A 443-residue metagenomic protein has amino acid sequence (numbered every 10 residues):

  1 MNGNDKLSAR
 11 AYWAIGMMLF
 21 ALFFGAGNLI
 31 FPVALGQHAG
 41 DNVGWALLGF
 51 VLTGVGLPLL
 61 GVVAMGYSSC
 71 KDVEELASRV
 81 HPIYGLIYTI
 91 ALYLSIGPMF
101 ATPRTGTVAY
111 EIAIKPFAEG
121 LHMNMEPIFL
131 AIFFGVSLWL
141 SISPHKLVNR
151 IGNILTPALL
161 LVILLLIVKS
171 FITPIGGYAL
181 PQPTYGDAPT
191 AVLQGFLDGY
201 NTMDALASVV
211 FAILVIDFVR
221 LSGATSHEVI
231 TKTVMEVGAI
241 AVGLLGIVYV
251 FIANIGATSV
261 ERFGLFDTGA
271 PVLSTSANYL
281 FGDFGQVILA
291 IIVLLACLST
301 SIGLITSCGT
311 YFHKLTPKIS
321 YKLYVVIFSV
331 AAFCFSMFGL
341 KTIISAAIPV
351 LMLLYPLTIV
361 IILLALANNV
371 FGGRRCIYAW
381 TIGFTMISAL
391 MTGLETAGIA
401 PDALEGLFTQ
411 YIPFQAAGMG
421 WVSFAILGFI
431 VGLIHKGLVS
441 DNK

Functional and structural regions predicted by a protein language model:
W13-F24, V168-G176, Y185-I252, I288-C297 (+2 more regions): Hydrophobic, membrane-embedded alpha-helices of multi-pass small-molecule transporters
A34, Y84-E119, C297-K314: Hydrophobic transmembrane alpha-helices that form the core helical bundles of multi-pass secondary transporters
G56, L60, A158-S170, V234-V260 (+1 more regions): Selective recognition of specific alpha-helical transmembrane segments in multi-pass small-molecule
Y67-E75, F134-L155, L221-A224, F333-A346 (+1 more regions): Membrane-water interface regions at transmembrane-helix termini and the short interhelical loops of multi-pass membrane
D72-S78, V248-L298, I305, P349: TM-loop-TM module centered on a large, flexible mid-protein loop between adjacent transmembrane helices in multi-pass
P98, T102, L160-D187, A205-L206 (+4 more regions): Hydrophobic alpha-helical segments and their helix-loop junctions in multi-pass secondary transporters
I142-S170, I348-I359, Y378-S388: Membrane-interface loop-to-helix entry segments
S143-I154, V192-G195, V215-L244, E261-S274 (+1 more regions): Hydrophobic, small-residue-rich membrane helices and short re-entrant helix-turn-helix hairpins that build
